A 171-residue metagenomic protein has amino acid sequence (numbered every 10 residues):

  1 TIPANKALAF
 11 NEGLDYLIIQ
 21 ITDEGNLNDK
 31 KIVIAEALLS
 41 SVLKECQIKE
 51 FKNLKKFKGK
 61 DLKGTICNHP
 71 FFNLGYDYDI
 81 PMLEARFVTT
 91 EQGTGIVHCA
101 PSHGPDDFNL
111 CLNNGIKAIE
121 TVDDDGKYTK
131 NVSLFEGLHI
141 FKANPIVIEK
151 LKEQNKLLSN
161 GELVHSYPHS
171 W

Functional and structural regions predicted by a protein language model:
T1-D125: NTP-handling and nucleic-acid-processing catalytic cores
T1-D23, F135-H139, A143, I148 (+1 more regions): Active-site neighborhoods of enzyme catalytic cores
D29, G59-G64, L134-P145: A glycine-biased structural micro-motif
G64, L151-K152: Nucleotide-activated chemistry modules centered on ATP-dependent adenylation/adenylyltransferase
L110, K150-L151: Structural alpha/beta core scaffold segments of enzyme domains
G126-N131: Short acidic beta-strand-loop surface patches of small beta-rich interaction domains
N155: Glycine-centered, phosphate/nucleic-acid-interacting loop/turn motifs that mediate DNA/RNA or nucleotide
